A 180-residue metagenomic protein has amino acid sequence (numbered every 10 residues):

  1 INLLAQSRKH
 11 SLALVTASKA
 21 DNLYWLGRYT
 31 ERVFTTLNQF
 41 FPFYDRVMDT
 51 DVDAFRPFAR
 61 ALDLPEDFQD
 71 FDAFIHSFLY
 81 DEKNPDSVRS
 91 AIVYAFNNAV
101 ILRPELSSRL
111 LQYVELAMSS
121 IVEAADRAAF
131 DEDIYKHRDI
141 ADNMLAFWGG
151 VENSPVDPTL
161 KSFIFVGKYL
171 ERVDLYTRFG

Functional and structural regions predicted by a protein language model:
I1-G180: Alpha-helical transmembrane segments and their helix-helix packing motifs
